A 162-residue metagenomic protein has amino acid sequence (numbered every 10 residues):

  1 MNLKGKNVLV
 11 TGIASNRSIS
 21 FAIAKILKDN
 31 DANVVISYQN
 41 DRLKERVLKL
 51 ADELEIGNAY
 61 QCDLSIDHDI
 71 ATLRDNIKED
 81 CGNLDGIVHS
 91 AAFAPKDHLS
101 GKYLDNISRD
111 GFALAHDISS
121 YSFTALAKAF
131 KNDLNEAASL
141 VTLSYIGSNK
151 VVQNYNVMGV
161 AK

Functional and structural regions predicted by a protein language model:
L3-I36: Canonical Rossmann dinucleotide-binding motif of NAD(H)/NADP(H)-dependent dehydrogenases/reductases, specifically
N7-T11, I87-A92: Conserved hydrophobic beta-strands of the Rossmann-like cofactor-binding core in SDR/related NAD(P)H-dependent
G12-F21, A92-N132, E136-K162: Catalytic loop of short-chain dehydrogenase/reductase
K28-D29, E79, N135: Residues at the C-terminal ends
N40-L43: Helix N-cap at the beta1-alpha1 junction of Rossmann-like dinucleotide-binding domains, i.e., the first residues
A51-H68: Rossmann-fold cofactor-recognition segment
I56, N83-L84, F112, A137: Local beta-strand N-terminus motif with an aromatic residue
S65-D80: Conserved Rossmann-fold cofactor-binding substructure of NAD(P)-dependent oxidoreductases
